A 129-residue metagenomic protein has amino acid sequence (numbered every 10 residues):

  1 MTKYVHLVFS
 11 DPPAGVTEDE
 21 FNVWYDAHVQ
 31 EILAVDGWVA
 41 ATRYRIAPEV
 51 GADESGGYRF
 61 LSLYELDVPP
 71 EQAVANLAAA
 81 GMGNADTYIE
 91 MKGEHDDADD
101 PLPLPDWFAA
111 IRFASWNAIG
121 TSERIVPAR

Functional and structural regions predicted by a protein language model:
M1-R129: Macromolecular interaction modules
